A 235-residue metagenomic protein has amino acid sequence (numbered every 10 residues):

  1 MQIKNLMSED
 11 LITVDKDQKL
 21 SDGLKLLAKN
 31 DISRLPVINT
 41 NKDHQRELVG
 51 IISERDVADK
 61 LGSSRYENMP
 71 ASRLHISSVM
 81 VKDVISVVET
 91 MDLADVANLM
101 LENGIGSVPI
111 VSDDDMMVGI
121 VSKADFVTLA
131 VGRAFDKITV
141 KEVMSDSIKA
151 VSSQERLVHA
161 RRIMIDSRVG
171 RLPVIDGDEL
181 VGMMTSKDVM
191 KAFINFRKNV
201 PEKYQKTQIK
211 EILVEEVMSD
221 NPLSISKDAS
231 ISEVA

Functional and structural regions predicted by a protein language model:
M1, N5-M7, I12, V49 (+2 more regions): Residue-level marker of intrinsically disordered, low-complexity segments enriched for small/polar residues
M1-D10, S53-V84, A97-L101, S122-A150 (+3 more regions): Tandem CBS (Bateman) regulatory domains
M7, L11-I12, Q18-S21, K25-A28 (+7 more regions): N-terminal entry module detector
V14-I32, I38-N39, S86-G104, V111-S112 (+3 more regions): The conserved cystathionine-beta-synthase
L27-N30, L35-R55, M100, V108-A124 (+2 more regions): A glycine-centered beta-loop-beta connector
H44-L48, K60, V88, D95: Short active-site-adjacent helix-start/loop capping segments
